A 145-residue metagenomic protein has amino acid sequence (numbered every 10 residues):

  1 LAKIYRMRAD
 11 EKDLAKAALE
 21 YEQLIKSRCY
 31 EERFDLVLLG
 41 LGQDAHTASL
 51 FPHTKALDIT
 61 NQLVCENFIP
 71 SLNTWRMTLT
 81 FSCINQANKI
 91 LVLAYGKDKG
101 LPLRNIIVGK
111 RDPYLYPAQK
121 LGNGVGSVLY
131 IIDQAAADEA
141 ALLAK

Functional and structural regions predicted by a protein language model:
L1-L36: Ligand-binding beta-strand-loop-alpha-helix segment within the catalytic cores of soluble metabolic enzymes
M7-R8, V37-L41, V92-Y95, I131: Short beta-strand segments
K16-L19, A48-H53, P102-I106, L142: A short secondary-structure junction signal
S27, D58-N61, R111-A118: Glycine/proline-rich loop-helix segments at beta-alpha junctions forming the active-site rim of enzyme cores
R28-E31, Q43, L57, S82-Q86 (+1 more regions): Solvent-exposed alpha-helices and their adjacent loops that cap or buttress functional pockets in soluble metabolic
L36-S82: Class I SAM-dependent methyltransferase SAM-binding "motif I" and its flanking Rossmann-like core
P70-N88, A94, K99-L101: Catalytic phosphate-donor-binding core of small-molecule kinases
N88-K145: ATP/nucleoside-binding phosphotransfer catalytic cores, i.e., glycine-rich phosphate-binding loops
